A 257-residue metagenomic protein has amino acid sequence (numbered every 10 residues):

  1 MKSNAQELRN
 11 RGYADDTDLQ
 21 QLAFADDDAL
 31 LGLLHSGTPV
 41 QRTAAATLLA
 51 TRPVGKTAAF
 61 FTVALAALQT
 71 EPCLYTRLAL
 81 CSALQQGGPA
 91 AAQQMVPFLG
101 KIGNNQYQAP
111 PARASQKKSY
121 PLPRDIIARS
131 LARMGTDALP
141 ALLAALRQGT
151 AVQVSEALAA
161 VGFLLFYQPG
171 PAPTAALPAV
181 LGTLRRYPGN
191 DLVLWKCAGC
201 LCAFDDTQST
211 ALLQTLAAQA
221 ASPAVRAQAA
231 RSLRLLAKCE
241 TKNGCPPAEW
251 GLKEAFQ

Functional and structural regions predicted by a protein language model:
M1-A23, P39-G55, A66-A67, Y75-A90 (+5 more regions): Structural detector for internal amphipathic alpha-helices that build alpha-solenoid repeat scaffolds
Q21-H35, V54-T70, P89-P111, T136-R147 (+3 more regions): Amphipathic alpha-helical scaffolding segments comprising HEAT/armadillo-like alpha-solenoid repeats
A221: Single, functionally critical "micro-switch" positions that shape active/binding sites and transmembrane helices
